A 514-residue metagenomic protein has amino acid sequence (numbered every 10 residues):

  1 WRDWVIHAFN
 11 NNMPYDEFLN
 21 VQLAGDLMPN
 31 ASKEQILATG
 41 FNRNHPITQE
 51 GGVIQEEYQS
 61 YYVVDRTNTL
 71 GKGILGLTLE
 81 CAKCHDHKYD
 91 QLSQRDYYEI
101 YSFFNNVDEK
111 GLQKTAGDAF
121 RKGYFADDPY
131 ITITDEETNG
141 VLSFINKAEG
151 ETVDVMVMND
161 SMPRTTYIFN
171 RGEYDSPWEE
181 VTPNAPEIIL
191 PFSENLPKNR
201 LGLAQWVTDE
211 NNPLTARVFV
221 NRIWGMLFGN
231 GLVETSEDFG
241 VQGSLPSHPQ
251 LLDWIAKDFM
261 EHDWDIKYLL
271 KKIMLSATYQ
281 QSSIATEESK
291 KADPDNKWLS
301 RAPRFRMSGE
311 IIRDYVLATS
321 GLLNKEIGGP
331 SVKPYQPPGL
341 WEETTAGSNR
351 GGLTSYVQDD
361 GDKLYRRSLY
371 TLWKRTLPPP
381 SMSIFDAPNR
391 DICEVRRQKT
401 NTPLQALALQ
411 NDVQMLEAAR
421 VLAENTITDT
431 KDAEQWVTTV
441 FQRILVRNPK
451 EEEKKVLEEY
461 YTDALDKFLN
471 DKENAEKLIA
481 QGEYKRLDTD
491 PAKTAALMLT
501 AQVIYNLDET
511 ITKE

Functional and structural regions predicted by a protein language model:
W1-N30, G76, E80, D90-S93 (+8 more regions): Primarily short, surface-exposed interaction patches in extracytoplasmic proteins
R2, I6, L27-D135, M382-F385: Sequence context surrounding c-type heme c attachment/ligation sites in exported
R367-W373: Short beta-strand/turn segments that mark the catalytic/cofactor-handling region of acyl-thioester transfer
W373-P378, D386-A387: Short Ser/Thr-interspersed hydrophobic loop/turn segments at strand-loop and sheet-helix junctions that line or gate
T500: Short, surface-exposed polybasic-aromatic patches that bind anionic ligands, especially phosphate groups
V503-K513: Short, low-complexity, Pro/Ser/Thr/Gly-rich segments in the mature regions of secreted, periplasmic
